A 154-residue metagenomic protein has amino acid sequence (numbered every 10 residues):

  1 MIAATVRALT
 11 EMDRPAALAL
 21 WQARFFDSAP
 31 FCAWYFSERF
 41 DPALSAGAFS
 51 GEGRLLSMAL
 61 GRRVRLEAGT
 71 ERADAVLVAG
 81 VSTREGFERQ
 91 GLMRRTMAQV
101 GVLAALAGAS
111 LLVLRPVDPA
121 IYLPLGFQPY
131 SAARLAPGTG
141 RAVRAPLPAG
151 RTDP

Functional and structural regions predicted by a protein language model:
M1-R63, A73-L77, G140-P154: Short amphipathic alpha-helix that is part of the acyltransferase structural core
A19, V102, A120: Surface-exposed charge patches
F49-L55, G86, A105-G108: Short, solvent-exposed loop/edge-beta patches enriched in aromatic
R63, E85, P116: Residues that line or immediately flank small-molecule/substrate-binding pockets and catalytic motifs
V64-A68: Short, conserved catalytic-motif segment at the N-terminal edge
G80-T83, E88-V102: Conserved acetyl-CoA-binding loop-helix of GNAT-fold acetyltransferases
L106-S110, P116-A136: Conserved active-site alpha-helix within GNAT-family acetyltransferase domains
